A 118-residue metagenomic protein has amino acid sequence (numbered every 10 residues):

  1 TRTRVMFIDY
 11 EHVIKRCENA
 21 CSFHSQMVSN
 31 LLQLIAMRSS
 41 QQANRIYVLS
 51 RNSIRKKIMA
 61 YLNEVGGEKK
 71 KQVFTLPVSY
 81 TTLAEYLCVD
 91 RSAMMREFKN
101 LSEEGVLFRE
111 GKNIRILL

Functional and structural regions predicted by a protein language model:
T1-L32: Cyclic-nucleotide recognition modules
H12, L31-R38, N52-I54, E97: Long cytosolic regulatory regions associated with cyclic-nucleotide signaling
S25-V28, L32-I46: Long, hydrophobic or amphipathic alpha-helical segments
M27, S50, I54-K57, Y61 (+1 more regions): N-terminal positioning helix adjacent to the helix-turn-helix/winged-helix DNA-binding module
A36, S40, M59-N63, G67: Amphipathic, well-packed alpha-helical segments that form the structural scaffold of globular domains
Q42-I54, G67-T75: Short, Lys/Arg-enriched, Trp-marked, Pro/Gly-tolerant hinge/linker segments that flank
N63-L118: Phosphate-/nucleic-acid-contacting segments
